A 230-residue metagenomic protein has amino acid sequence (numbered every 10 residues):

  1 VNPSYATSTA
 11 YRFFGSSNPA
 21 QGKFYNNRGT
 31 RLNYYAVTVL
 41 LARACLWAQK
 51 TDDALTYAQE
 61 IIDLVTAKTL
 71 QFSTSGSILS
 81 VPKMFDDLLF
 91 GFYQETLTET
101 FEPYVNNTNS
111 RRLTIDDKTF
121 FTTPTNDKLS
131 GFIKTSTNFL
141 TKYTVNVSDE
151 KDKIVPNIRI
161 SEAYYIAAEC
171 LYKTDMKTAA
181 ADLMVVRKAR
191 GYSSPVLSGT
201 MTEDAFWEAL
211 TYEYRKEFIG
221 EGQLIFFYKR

Functional and structural regions predicted by a protein language model:
V1-P103, K118-R230: Acidic/polar-rich alpha-helix caps and helix-coil junctions
R112-I115: A cross-kingdom marker for long, charged
